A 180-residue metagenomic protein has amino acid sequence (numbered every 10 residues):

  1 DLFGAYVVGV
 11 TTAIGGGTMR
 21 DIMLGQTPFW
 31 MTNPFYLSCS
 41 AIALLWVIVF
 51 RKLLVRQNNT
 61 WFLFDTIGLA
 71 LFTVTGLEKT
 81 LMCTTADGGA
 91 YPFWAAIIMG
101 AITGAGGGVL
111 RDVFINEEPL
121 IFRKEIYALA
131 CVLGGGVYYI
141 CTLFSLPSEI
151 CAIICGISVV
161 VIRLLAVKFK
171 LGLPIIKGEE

Functional and structural regions predicted by a protein language model:
F3-G9, N33-S38, N58-L69, I121-A130 (+1 more regions): Cytoplasmic-side transmembrane-helix entry/capping segments in multi-pass membrane proteins
Y6-T11, T18-L24, I98, I102 (+2 more regions): Short, structured motif recognition centered on aromatic/hydrophobic residues
V7, P28-I42, G89-G104: Structural signature of hydrophobic alpha-helical transmembrane segments
G9-I14, S40, F64-E78, G100-I102 (+1 more regions): Small-residue-rich segments of transmembrane alpha-helices in multi-pass membrane proteins, especially helix faces
T18-I22, L45-N58, V109-P119, L164-I175: C-terminal ends of transmembrane helices
I22-M31, L77-A95, I140-I150: Helix-coil boundary and interhelical linker segments in multi-pass alpha-helical membrane proteins
T32-L37, P92-A96, R123-L129, L146-G156: Loop-to-transmembrane alpha-helix initiation sites
F50-L120: Membrane-proximal helix-loop-helix units in multi-pass membrane proteins
